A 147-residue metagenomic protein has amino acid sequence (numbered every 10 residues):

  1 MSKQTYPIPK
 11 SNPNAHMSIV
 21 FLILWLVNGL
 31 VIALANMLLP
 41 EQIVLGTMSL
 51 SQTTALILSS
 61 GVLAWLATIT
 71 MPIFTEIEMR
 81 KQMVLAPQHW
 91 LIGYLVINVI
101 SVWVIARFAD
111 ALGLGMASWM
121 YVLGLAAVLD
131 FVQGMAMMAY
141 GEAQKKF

Functional and structural regions predicted by a protein language model:
M1-H16: N-terminal juxtamembrane cytosolic/stromal segments of multi-pass membrane proteins
N28, T54-P72: Generic alpha-helical transmembrane segments
V31-S60: Membrane-helix boundary elements
M48-I57, R80-L95, L114-A126: Internal alpha-helical transmembrane segments of multi-pass membrane proteins
L66-A86, G141: Membrane-helix boundary/interface segments in integral membrane proteins
A67, M71, P87-A106, L129 (+1 more regions): Hydrophobic alpha-helical membrane segments
I100-V122: Membrane-helix boundary connector in multi-pass membrane proteins
L125-K145: Membrane-water interface at the C-terminal end of transmembrane alpha helices
